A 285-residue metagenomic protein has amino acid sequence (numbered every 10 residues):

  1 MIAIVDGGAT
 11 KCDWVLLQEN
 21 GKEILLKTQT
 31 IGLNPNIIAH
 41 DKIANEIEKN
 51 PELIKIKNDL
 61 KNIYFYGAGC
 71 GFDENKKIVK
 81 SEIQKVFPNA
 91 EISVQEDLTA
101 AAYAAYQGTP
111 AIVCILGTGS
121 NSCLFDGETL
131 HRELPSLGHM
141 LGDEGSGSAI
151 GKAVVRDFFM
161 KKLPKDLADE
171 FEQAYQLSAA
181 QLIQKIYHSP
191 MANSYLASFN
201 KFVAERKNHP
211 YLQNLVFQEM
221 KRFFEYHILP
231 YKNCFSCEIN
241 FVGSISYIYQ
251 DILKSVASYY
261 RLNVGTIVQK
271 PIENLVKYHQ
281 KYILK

Functional and structural regions predicted by a protein language model:
M1-I63, E82, A105-I112, V155-K285: ATP-binding/phosphotransfer module of carbohydrate and carboxylate kinases, centering on a glycine-rich
G8, V15, A68, T99 (+1 more regions): Anionic group-transfer/hydrolysis microenvironments
P35, G69, S136-D143, L262-T266: A short glycine/serine-rich beta->alpha loop
Y64-G71: Polybasic, low-complexity association/targeting segments
G71-D166: Phosphate-binding/catalytic loop of phosphoryl-transfer enzymes
